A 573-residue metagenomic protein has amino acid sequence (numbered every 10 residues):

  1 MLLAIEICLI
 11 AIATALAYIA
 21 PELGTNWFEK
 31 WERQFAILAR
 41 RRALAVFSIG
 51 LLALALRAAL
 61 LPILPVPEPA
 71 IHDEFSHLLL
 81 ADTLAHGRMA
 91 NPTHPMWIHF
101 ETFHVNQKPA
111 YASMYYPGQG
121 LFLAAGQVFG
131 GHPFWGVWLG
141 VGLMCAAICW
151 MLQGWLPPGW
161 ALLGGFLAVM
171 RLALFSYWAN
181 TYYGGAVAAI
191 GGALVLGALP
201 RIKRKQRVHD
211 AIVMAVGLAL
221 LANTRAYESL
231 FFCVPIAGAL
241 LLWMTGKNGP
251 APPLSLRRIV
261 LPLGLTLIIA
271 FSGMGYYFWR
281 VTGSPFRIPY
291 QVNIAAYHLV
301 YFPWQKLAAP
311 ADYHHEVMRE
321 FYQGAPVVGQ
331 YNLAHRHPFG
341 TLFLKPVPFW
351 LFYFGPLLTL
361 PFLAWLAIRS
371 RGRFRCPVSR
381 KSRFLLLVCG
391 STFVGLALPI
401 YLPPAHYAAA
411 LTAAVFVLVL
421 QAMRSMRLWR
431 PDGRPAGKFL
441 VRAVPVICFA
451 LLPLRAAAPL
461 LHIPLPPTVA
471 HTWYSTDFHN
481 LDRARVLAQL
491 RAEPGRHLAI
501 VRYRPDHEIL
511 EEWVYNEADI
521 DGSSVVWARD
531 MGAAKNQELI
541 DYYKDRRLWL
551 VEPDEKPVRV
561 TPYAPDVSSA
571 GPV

Functional and structural regions predicted by a protein language model:
M1-A59, G154, M244-T245, A251-T266 (+1 more regions): Start-transfer (signal-anchor) and selected internal transmembrane alpha helices of multi-pass inner/ER membrane
A45-S48, V216, C233, G264-I268 (+2 more regions): Signature aromatic-anchored transmembrane alpha helix within multi-pass, membrane-resident enzymes that catalyze glycan
A53, A161-L172, G197, M214 (+2 more regions): Short helix- or helix-capping micro-motifs that position conserved polar/aromatic residues at function-defining sites
L78, G185-V187, T224, L230-F231 (+3 more regions): Hydrophobic/aromatic-rich transmembrane helices and adjacent perimembrane loops
H132-L156, A193-A198: Transmembrane-helix motifs of polytopic, lipid-linked glycan transferases
L143-C145, A239, K247, R336-R380 (+1 more regions): Hydrophobic, aromatic-rich transmembrane alpha-helices and their immediate juxtamembrane boundary segments
A146-L172, A189-I190, K203-V213: Transmembrane-helix signature of polytopic, membrane-embedded enzymes that assemble or transfer cell-envelope glycans
R201-K203, R207, F231-F271, G275 (+1 more regions): Perimembrane helix-loop-helix junctions
